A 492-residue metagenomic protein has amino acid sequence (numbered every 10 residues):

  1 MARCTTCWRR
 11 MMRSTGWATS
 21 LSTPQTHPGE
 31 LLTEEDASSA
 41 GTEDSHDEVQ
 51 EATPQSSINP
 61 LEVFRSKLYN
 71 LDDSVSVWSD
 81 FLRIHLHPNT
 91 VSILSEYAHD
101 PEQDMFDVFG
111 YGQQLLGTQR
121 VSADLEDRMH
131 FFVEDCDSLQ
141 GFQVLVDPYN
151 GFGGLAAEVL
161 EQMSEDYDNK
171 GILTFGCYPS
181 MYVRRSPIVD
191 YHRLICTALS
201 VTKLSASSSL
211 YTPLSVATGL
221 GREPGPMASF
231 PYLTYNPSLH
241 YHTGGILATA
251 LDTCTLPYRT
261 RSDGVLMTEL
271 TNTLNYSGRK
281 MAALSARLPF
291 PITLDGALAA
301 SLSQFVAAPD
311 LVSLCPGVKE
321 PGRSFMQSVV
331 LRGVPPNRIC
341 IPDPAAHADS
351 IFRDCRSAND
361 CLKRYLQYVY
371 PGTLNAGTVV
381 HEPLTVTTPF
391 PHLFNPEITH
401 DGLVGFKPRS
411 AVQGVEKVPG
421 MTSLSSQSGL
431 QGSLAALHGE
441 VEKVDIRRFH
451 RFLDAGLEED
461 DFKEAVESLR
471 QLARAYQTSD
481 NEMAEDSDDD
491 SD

Functional and structural regions predicted by a protein language model:
M1-D492: Terminal, contiguous helix-loop blocks that mediate binding/assembly
